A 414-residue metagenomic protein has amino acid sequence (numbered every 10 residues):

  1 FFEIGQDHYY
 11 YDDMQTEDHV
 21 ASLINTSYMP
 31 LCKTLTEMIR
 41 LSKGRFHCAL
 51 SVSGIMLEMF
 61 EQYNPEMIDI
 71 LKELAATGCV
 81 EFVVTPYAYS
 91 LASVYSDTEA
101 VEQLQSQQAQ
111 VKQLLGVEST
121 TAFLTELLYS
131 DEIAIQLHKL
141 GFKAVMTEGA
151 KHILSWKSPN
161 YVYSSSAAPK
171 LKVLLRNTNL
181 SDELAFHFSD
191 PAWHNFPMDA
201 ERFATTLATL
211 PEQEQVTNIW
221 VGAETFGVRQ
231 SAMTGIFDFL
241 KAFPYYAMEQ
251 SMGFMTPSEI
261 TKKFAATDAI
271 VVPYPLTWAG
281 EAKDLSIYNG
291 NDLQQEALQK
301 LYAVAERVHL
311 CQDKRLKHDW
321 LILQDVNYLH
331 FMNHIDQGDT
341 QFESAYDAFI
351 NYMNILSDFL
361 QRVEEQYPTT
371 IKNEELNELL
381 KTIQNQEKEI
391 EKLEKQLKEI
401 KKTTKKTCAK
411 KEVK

Functional and structural regions predicted by a protein language model:
F1-M29, R40, N160-L171, L175-T178 (+3 more regions): Active-site and substrate-binding clefts of carbohydrate-active enzymes
F2-S96, T120-F123, K143-E148, T256: Short, well-structured secondary-structure segments
E3-Q6, M56-E61, S90-V94, Y129-I133 (+5 more regions): Short catalytic/ligand-binding loop motif for oxyanion handling, primarily in non-cytosolic enzymes, centered on
V20, I24-L31, Y95-L104, N195-A200 (+1 more regions): Phosphate/oxyanion-binding active-site loops and adjacent basic polyanion-contact surfaces
C32-T36, I68-K72, V101-V111, A134 (+3 more regions): Generic structural signal for well-ordered alpha-helices, preferentially at hydrophobic/aromatic core positions
K33-T34, Q62-A75, L154-A168, D199-L207: Alpha-helical scaffolding within the catalytic cores of extracellular/periplasmic polymer-degrading hydrolases
S53-E126, P169-S189, A223, F264: Metal-dependent polysaccharide deacetylase catalytic core of the NodB/CE4 family, i.e., the active-site-bearing domain
Q105-P159, T225-F243: Catalytic domains of cell-wall/extracellular-matrix polysaccharide-remodeling enzymes, centered on de-N-acetylation
